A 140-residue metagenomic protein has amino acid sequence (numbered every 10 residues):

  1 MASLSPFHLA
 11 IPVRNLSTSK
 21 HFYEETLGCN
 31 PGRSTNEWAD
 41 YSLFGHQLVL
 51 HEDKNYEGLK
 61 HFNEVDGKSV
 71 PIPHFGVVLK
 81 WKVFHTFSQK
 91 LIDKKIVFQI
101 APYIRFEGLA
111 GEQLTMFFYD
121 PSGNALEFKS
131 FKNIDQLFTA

Functional and structural regions predicted by a protein language model:
M1, P31, A39-D40, E64-G67 (+1 more regions): Short secondary-structure boundary/capping segments
M1-T18, H74-F75, S130-A140: N-terminal beta-strand motif that seeds the catalytic metal site of vicinal oxygen chelate
L4, N36, G111-Q113: Loop/turn position at the start of each blade in beta-propeller repeats
S5, E37, H46, P71-P73 (+1 more regions): A generic structural signal for short beta-strands and their flanking turns/coil linkers
P6-R14, S42, F62-L91, Q113-Y119: Vicinal oxygen chelate
P12-N55: Core segments of cupin and vicinal oxygen chelate
E52, E57-E64: Short, charge-rich, low-complexity interaction segments located in flexible loops at or near secondary-structure
S88-A140: Vicinal oxygen chelate
